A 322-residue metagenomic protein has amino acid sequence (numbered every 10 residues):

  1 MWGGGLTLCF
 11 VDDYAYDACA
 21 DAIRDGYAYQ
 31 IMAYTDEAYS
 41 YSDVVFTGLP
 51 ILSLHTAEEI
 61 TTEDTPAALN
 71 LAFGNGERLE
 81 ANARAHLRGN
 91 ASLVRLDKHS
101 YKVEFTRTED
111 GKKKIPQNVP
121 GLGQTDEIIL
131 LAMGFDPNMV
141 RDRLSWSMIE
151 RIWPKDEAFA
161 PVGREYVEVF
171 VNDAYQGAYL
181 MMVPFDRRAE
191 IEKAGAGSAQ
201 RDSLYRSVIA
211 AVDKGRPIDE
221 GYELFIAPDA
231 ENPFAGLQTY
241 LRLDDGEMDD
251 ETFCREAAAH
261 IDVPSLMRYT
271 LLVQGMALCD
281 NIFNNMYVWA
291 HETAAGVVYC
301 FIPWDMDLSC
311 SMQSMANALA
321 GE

Functional and structural regions predicted by a protein language model:
M1-W2: Solvent-exposed, low-complexity, repeat-rich "mucin-like" stalks and linkers
Y16-A28: Surface-exposed, short loops/turns at beta-strand junctions within beta-sandwich domains
G26-D36: Append "Rare intracellular matches occur via the same short Y/T/C beta-strand/loop motifs
A38-F46: Edge beta-strands of extracellular beta-sandwich domains
L54, V103, H260-Q313, A318: Active-site acidic catalytic loop and adjacent metal/ATP-binding pocket of ATP-dependent phosphoryl transfer enzymes
T108-D110, N118, L122-G134, E157-A160 (+1 more regions): Internal "kinase-insert"/substrate-recognition segments embedded within catalytic cores of ATP-dependent enzymes
K114-Q117, R141-D142, Y179-M181, R188-A196 (+3 more regions): Short, solvent-exposed loop/turn and secondary-structure capping segments
M133-F170: A conserved helix-loop-beta module that forms one wall/lid of the active-site cleft in ATP-utilizing catalytic domains
